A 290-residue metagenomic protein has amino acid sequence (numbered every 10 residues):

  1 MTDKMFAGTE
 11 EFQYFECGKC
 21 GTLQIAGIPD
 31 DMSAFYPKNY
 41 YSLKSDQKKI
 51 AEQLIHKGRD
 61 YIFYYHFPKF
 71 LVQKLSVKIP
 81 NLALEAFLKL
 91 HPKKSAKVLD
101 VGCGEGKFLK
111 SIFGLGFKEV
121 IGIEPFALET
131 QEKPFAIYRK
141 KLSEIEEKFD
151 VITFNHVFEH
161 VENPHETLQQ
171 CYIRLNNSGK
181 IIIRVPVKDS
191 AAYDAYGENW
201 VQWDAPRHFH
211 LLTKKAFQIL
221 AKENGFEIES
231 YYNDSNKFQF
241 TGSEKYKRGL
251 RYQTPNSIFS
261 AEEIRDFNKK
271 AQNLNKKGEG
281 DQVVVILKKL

Functional and structural regions predicted by a protein language model:
M1, A26, D30-P37, V77-N81 (+3 more regions): Core catalytic lobe of class I
M1-I62: N-terminal juxtadomain amphipathic helix that follows a signal peptide/anchor or precedes a small N-terminal auxiliary
T2-A7, Y232-L290: A C-terminal cap/extension of S-adenosyl-L-methionine-dependent methyltransferases that defines the acceptor-substrate
S33, L128-E129, A191, N236-F238: Short secondary-structure capping/turn micro-motifs that flank functional sites
Q47-G58, P68-L82: Conserved SAM-binding loop and adjacent beta-strand
N81-E198, P206-N224, Q282-L290: Conserved SAM-binding loop
Y196-D204, K245-Y252: Short glycine/proline- and charge-enriched loop/turn segments that cap or connect secondary-structure elements
K214-D234, S260-I264: A SAM-dependent methyltransferase catalytic signature shared across enzymes that methylate proteins
